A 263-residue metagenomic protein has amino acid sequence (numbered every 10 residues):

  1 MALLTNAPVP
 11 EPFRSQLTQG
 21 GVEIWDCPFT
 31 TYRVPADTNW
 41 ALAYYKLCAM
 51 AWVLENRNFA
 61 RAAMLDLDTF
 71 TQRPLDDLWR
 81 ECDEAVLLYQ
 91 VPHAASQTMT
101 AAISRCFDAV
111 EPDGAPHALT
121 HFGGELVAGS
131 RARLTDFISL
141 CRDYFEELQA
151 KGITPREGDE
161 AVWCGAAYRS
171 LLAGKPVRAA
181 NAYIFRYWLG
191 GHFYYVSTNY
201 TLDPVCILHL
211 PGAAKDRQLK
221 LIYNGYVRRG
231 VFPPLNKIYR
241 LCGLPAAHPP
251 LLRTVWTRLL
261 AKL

Functional and structural regions predicted by a protein language model:
M1-P8: Short beta-strand/loop segment that forms part of the nucleotide-sugar
V9-R57: Active-site-proximal specificity loops/subdomain of glycosyltransferases
F29-A36, A94-S96, Y183-W188: A short acidic, often aromatic-flanked loop/helix-cap motif at beta-alpha or helix-coil junctions that lines enzyme
D37-K46, A101-R105, F193-T198: Short, surface-exposed amphipathic charged segments that create phosphate/polyanion-binding patches used for binding
K46-Q97: GT-A fold catalytic core of metal-dependent nucleotide-sugar glycosyltransferases, centered on the diacidic
L75-Y144: Conserved catalytic core of nucleotide-sugar-dependent glycosyltransferases
P116-A213: Catalytic core and acceptor-binding pocket of nucleotide-sugar-dependent glycosyltransferases
Y195-L263: Long, low-complexity C-terminal extensions of enzymes
